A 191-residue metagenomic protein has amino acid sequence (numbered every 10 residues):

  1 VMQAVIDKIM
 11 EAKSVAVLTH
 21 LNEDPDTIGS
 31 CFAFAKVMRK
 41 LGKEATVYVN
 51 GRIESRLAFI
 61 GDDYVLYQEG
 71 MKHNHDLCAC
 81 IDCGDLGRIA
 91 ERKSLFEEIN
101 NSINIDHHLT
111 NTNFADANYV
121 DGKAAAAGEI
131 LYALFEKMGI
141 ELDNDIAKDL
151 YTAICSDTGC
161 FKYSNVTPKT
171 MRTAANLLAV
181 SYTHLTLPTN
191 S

Functional and structural regions predicted by a protein language model:
V1-N22, A33-K40, T112-L185: A structured phosphate/pyrophosphate-recognition subdomain
A16, H20, T46-V47, C78 (+2 more regions): Hydrophobic "anchor" residues on beta-strands that sit immediately upstream of conserved functional sites
A16-M71: Anionic-ligand anchoring segments at beta-strand to alpha-helix junctions in alpha/beta enzyme folds, i.e., glycine
H20-L21, N50-G51, I81-G84, I105-H108 (+2 more regions): Fold-independent oxyanion-binding glycine-rich loops and adjacent beta-strand/coil segments at enzyme active sites
S30, E91-S94, T173: A short acidic, amphipathic alpha-helical/loop segment
G61-A117: Active-site cofactor/cluster-binding pocket
T186-S191: A short, hydrophobic C-terminal helix/tail in secreted or cell-surface proteins
